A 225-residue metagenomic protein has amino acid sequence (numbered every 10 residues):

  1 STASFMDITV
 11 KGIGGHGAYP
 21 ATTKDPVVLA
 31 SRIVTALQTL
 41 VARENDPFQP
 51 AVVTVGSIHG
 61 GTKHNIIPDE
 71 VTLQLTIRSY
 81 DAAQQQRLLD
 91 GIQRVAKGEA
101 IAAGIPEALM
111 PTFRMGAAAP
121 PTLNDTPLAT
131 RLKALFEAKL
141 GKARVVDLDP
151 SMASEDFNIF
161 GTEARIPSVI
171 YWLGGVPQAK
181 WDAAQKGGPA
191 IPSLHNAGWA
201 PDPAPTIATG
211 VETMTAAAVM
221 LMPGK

Functional and structural regions predicted by a protein language model:
S1-T39, F48: Fold-level recognition of mixed alpha/beta catalytic cores in primary-metabolism enzymes, strongest
V28-K225: Metal-dependent amide/peptide-bond hydrolase catalytic core, centered on the "pita-bread" metallohydrolase fold
